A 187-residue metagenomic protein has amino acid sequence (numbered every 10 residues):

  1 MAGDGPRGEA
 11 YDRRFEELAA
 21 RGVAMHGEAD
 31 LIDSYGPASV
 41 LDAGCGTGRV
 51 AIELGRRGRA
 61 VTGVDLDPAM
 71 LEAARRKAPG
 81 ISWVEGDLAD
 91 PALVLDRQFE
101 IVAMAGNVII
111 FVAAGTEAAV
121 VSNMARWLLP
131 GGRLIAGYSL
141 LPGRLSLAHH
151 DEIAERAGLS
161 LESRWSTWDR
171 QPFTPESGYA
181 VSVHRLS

Functional and structural regions predicted by a protein language model:
M1-A38: Conserved class I S-adenosyl-L-methionine
P37-G46: Conserved class I S-adenosyl-L-methionine
G48-P91: Class I SAM-dependent methyltransferase SAM/SAH-binding core
L93-I101: A short acidic, Gly/Pro-enriched loop at the edge of an enzyme's catalytic core that lines a small-molecule cofactor
E100-G115: A short SAM/SAH-binding and catalytic strip from SAM-dependent methyltransferases
A118-P130: A short glycine-rich, Lys/Arg-flanked "PGG" loop and its adjoining helix->strand segment in the class I
G131-S139: Conserved beta-strand signature within the Rossmann-like core of class I S-adenosyl-L-methionine
T174-S187: Core SAM-dependent methyltransferase catalytic element
